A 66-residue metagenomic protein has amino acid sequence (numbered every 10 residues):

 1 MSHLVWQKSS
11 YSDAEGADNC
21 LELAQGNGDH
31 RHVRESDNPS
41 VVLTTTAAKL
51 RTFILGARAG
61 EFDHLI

Functional and structural regions predicted by a protein language model:
M1, T45, L65-I66: A charge-rich, low-complexity, intrinsically flexible signal that marks solvent-exposed coils, linkers, repeats
M1-S9: Negatively charged, low-complexity tracts enriched in Asp/Glu with abundant Ser/Thr
H3, H30-H32, H64: Histidine (H) residue identity feature
Y11-L55, A59: A short, structured beta-strand/loop element
R58-I66: Active-site microenvironments of metalloenzymes and redox enzymes
